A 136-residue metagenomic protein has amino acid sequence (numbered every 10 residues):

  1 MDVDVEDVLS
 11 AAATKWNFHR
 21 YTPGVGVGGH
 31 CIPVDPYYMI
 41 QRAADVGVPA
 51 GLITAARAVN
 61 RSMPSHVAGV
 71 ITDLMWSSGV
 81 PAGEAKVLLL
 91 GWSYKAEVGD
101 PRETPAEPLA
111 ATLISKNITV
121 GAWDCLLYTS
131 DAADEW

Functional and structural regions predicted by a protein language model:
M1-P81, A85: Interdomain hinge/lid region at the active-site interface of Rossmann-like NAD(P)-dependent oxidoreductases
T22, L52, L90-S93, W123-D124: Short beta-strands and strand-loop turn motifs
I32, R102-A106: Short, conserved glycine- and acidic-residue-centered signature motifs in active-site or ligand-binding loops
R61, S65, G69, A96 (+1 more regions): Feature representing long, continuous alpha-helical segments
V67, E84-E103: Glycine-rich adenosine-cofactor-binding loop
S77-E84, V98-P101, G121-W123, S130: Extended hydrophobic-aromatic, low-complexity segments
V98, E107-L127: NAD(P)-binding Rossmann-fold cofactor-contacting core
Y128-W136: Single conserved hydrophobic/aromatic residue that forms the stacking wall/gate of nucleotide- or nucleobase-binding
